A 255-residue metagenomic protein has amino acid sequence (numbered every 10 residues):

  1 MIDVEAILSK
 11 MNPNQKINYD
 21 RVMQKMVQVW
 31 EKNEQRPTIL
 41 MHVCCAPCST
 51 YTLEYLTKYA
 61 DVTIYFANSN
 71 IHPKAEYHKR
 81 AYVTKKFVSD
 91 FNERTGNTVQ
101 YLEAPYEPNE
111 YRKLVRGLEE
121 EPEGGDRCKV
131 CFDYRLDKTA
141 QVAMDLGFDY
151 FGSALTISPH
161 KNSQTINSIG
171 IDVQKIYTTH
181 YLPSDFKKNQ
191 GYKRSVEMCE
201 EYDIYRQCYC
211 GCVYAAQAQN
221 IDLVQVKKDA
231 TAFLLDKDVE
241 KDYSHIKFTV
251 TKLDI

Functional and structural regions predicted by a protein language model:
I2-Y51, Y59-I255: Nucleotide-activated chemistry modules centered on ATP-dependent adenylation/adenylyltransferase
L56: Aromatic pocket-lining residues of Rossmann-like dinucleotide-binding sites
